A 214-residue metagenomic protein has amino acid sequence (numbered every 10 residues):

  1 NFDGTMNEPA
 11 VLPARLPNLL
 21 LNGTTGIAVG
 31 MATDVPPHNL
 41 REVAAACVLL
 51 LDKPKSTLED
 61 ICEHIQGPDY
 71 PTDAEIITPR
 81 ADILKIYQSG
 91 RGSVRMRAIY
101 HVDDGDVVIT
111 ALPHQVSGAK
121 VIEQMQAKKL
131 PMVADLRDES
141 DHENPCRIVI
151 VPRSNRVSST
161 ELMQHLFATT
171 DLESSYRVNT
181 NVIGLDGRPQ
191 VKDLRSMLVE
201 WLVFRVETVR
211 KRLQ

Functional and structural regions predicted by a protein language model:
T5-L21, G26-V29, T33-D34: Long insertion/accessory domains within large nucleic-acid-processing enzymes
T24-I27, M31-Q214: C-terminal interaction appendages of subunits in large macromolecular complexes
